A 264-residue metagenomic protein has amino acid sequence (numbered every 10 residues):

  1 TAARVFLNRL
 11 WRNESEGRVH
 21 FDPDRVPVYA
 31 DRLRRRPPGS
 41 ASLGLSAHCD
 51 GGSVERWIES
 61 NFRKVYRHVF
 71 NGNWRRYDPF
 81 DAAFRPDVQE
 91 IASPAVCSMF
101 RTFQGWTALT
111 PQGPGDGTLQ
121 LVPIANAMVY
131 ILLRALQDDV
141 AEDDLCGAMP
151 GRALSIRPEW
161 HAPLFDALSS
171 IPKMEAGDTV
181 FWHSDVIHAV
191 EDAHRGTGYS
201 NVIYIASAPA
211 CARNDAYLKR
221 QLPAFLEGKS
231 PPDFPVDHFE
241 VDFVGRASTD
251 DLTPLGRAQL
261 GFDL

Functional and structural regions predicted by a protein language model:
T1-P172, E191-G198, I205: Non-heme Fe(II) oxygenase catalytic core, chiefly the N-lobe of the double-stranded beta-helix
A135-I187, D192-L264: Conserved double-stranded beta-helix
